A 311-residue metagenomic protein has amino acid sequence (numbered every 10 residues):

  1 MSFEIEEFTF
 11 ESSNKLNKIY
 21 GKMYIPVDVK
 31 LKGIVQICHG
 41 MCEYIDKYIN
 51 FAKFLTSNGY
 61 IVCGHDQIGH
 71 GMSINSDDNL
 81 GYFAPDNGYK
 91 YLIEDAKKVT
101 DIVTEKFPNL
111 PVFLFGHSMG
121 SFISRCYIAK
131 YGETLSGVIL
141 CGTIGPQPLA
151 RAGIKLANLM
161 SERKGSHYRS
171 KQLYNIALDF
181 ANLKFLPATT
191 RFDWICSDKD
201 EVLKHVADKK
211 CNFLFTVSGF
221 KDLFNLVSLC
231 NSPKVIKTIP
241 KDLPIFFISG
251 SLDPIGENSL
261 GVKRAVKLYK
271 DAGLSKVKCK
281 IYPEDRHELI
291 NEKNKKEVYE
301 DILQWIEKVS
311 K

Functional and structural regions predicted by a protein language model:
M1-D28: N-terminal cap/lid segment of alpha/beta-hydrolase-fold proteins
V35, H39-E43, S118-M119, S251-L252: Active-site glycine-rich loops that stabilize anionic/oxyanionic intermediates across multiple enzyme folds
I45-D78: Conserved alpha/beta-hydrolase
A84-T104: Alpha/beta-hydrolase active-site loop
F107-S118: Alpha/beta-hydrolase fold nucleophile elbow
S124-K210: Alpha/beta-hydrolase-fold enzymes
F247-S249: Short beta-strand/loop motif that positions the catalytic acidic residue of the alpha/beta-hydrolase fold
A272, K276-K311: Catalytic active-site module of serine/aspartate enzymes centered on a nucleophile-bearing elbow/loop
